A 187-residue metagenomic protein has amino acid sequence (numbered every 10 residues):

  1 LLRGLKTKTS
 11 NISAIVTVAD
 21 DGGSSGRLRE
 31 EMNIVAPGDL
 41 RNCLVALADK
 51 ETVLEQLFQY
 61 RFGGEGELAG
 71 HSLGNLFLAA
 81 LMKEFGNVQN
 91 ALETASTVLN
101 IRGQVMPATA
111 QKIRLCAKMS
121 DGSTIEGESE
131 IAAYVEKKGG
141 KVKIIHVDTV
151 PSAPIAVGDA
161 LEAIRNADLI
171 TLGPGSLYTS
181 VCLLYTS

Functional and structural regions predicted by a protein language model:
L1, G173-S176: Glycine-rich beta-strand-to-loop/alpha-helix junction loops that act as flexible
G4-S10: A short, Lys/Arg-enriched amphipathic alpha-helix followed by its capping loop at the start of a domain
S13-T17: Short internal beta-strands
A19-G140: Electropositive, gly/pro-rich neighborhoods at or near active sites that engage anionic ligands
C116-P174: Active-site gating loop/helix substructures
T179-S180: Short glycine-rich, flexible loops that bind phosphorylated cofactors or substrates
Y185-T186: Conserved small/polar residues in nucleotide/adenosyl-binding loops
